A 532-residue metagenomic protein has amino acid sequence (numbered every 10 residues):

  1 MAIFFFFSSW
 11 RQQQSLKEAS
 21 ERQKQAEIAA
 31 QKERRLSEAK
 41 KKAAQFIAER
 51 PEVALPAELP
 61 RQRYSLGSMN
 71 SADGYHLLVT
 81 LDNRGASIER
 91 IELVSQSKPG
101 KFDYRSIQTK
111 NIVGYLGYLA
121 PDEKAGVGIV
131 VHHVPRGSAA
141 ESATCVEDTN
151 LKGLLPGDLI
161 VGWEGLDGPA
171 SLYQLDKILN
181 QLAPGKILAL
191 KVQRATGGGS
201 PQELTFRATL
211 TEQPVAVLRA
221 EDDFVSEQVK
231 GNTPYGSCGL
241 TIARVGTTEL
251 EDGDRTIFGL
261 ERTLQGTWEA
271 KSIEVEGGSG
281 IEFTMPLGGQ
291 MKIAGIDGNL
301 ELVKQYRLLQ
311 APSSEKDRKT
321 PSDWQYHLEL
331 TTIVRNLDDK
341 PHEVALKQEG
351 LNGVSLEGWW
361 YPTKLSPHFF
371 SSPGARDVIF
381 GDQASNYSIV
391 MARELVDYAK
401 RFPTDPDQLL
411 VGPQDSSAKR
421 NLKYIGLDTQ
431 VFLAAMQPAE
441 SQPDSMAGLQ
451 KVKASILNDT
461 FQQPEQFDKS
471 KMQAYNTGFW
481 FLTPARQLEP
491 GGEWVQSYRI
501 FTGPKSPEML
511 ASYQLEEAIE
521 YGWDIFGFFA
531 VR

Functional and structural regions predicted by a protein language model:
M1-R532: Membrane-protein biogenesis/insertion across secretory and organellar systems
